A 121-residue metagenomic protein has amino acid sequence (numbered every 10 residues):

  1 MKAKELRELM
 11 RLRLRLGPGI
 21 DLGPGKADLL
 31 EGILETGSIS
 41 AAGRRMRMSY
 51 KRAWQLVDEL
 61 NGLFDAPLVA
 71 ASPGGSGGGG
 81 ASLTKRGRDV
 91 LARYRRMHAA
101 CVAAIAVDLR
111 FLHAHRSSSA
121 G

Functional and structural regions predicted by a protein language model:
E5-P18: Short, Lys/Arg-enriched N-terminal segment that forms or immediately precedes the first helix of a structured domain
I33-A42: Short helix-boundary/capping micro-motifs
L56: Residues within the DNA-recognition helix of helix-turn-helix
G62-P67: Residue cluster at the C-terminal edge of the helix-turn-helix DNA-binding motif
A71-R96: Basic, amphipathic "hinge/linker" alpha-helix immediately C-terminal to the N-terminal HTH DNA-binding motif
V90-F111: Alpha-helical linker/hinge and terminal dimerization helices associated with HTH transcriptional regulators
V107-G121: C-terminal regulatory/oligomerization modules of transcriptional regulators
